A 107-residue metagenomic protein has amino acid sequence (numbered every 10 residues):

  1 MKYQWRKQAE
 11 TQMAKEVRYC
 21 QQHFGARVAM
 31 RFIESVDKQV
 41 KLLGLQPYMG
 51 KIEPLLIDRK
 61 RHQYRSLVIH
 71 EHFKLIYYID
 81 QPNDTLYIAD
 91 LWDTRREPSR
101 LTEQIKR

Functional and structural regions predicted by a protein language model:
M1-S35, Q39: Arg/Lys-rich, positively charged N-terminal/basic patches that mediate binding to nucleic acids
Y3-R6, V17, G25, G50-I52 (+2 more regions): Short secondary-structure boundary micro-motifs
V40-K41, R61: A short hydrophobic/aromatic micro-motif that marks alpha-helical segments and, especially, helix-coil
G44: Short proline/glycine- and basic residue-enriched helix-capping loop/turn segments at helix->loop/beta transitions
Y48-P82: Basic/aromatic recognition patch in beta-strand/loop cores that engages polyanionic ligands
I69-R107: Enriched for short, Lys/Arg-rich terminal
